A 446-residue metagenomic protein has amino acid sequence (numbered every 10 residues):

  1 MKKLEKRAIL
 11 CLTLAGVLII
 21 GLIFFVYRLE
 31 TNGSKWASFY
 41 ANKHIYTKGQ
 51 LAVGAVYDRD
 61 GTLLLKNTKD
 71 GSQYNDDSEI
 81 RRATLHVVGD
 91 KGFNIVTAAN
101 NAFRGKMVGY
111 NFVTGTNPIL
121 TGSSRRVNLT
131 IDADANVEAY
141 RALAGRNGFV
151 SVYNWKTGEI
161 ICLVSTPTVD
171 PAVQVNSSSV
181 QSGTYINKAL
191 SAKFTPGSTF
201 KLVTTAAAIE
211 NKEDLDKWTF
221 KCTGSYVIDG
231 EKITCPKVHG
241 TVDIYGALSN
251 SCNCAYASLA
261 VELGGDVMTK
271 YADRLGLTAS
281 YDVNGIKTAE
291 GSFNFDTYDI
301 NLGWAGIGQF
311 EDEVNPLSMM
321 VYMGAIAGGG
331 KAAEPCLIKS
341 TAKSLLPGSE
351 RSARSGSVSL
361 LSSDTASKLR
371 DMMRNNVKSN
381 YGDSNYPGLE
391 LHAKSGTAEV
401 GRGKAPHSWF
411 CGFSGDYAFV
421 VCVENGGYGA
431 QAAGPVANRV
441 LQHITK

Functional and structural regions predicted by a protein language model:
M1-S177, T184, K193, D266-R274 (+2 more regions): Periplasmic/cell-envelope proteins involved in peptidoglycan metabolism and beta-lactam response
D60, K156-A192, A206-G429, T445-K446: Beta-lactam-recognizing serine transpeptidase/beta-lactamase-like catalytic domain environment
